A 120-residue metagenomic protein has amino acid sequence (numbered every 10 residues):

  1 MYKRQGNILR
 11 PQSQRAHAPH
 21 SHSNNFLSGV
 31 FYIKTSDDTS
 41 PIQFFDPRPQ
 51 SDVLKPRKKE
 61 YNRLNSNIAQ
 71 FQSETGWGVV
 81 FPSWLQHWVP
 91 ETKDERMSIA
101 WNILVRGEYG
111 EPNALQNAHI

Functional and structural regions predicted by a protein language model:
M1-Q5: Conserved small/polar residues in nucleotide/adenosyl-binding loops
I8-V80, P90, V105, Y109-N117: Catalytic core of non-heme Fe(II) oxygenases with the double-stranded beta-helix
Q86-S98: Ligand-binding loop in jelly-roll beta-barrel domains
N102: An acidic/histidine-cluster motif and surrounding catalytic segment that typifies divalent-metal-assisted enzyme active
I120: Structured alpha-helical
